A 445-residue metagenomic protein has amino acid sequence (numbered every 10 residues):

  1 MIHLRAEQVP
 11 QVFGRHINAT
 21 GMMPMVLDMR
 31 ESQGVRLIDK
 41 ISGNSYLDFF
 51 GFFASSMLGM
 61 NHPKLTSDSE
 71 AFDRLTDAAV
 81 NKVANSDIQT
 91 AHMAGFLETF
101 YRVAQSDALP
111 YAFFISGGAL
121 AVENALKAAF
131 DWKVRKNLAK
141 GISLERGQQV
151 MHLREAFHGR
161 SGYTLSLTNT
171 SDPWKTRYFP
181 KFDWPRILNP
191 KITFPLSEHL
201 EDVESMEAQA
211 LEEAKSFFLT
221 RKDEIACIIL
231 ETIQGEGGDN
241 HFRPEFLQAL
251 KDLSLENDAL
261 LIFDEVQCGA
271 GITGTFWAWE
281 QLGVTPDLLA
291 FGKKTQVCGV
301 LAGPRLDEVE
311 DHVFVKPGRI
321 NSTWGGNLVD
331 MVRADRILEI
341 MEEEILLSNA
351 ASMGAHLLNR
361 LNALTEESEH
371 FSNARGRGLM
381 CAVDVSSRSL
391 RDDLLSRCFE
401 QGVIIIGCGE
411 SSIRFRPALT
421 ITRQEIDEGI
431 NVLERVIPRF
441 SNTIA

Functional and structural regions predicted by a protein language model:
M1-A445: Conserved N-terminal phosphate-binding loop of PLP-dependent enzymes in the Aspartate aminotransferase
